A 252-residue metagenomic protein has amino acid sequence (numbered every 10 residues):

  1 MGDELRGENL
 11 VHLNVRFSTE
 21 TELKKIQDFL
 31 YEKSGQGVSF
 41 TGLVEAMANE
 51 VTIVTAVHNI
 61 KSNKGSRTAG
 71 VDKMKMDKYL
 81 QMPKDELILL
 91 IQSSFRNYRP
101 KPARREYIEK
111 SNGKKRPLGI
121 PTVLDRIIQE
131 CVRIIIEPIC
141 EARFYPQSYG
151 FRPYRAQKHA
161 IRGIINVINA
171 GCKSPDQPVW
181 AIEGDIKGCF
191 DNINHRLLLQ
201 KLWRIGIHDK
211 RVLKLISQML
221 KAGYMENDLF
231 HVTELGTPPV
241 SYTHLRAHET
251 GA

Functional and structural regions predicted by a protein language model:
M1-D85: Non-catalytic, polymerase-adjacent accessory regions of viral genome-replication enzymes
F40-E45, T55-I60, T68-K75, P100-Y107 (+4 more regions): Short coil/turn segments at secondary-structure boundaries
S66-K75, G119, K158-L202: Conserved catalytic palm subdomain of right-hand nucleotidyl-transferase polymerases, strongest for RNA-directed enzymes
L90-K114, I127-I135, I165-A170, P175 (+1 more regions): Reverse-transcriptase-like RNA-dependent polymerase core
G113-L118, V232-P238: Short hinge/gating elements
R116, I120-P146: Glycine/proline-rich, flexible active-site/cofactor-binding loop segments that harbor closely spaced acidic
R152-P153, V240: Conserved, non-catalytic sequence blocks in retroelement Pol enzymes and Pol-derived host proteins
T243-T250: Conserved small/polar residues in nucleotide/adenosyl-binding loops
